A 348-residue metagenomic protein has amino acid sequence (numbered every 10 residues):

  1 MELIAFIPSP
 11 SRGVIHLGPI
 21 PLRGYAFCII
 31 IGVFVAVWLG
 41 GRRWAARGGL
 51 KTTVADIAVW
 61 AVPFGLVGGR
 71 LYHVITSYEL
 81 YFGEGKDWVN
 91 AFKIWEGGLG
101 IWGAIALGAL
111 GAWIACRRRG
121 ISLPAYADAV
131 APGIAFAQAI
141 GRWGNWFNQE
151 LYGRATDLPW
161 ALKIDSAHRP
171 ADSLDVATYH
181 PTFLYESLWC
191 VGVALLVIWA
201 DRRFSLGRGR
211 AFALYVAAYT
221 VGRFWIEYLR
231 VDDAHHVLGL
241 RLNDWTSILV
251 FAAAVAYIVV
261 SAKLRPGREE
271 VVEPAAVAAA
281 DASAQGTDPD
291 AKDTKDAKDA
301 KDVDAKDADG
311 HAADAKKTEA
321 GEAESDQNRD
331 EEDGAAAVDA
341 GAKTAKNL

Functional and structural regions predicted by a protein language model:
M1-L348: A feature for loop-to-transmembrane-helix boundaries and adjacent hydrophobic helices in multi-pass integral membrane
